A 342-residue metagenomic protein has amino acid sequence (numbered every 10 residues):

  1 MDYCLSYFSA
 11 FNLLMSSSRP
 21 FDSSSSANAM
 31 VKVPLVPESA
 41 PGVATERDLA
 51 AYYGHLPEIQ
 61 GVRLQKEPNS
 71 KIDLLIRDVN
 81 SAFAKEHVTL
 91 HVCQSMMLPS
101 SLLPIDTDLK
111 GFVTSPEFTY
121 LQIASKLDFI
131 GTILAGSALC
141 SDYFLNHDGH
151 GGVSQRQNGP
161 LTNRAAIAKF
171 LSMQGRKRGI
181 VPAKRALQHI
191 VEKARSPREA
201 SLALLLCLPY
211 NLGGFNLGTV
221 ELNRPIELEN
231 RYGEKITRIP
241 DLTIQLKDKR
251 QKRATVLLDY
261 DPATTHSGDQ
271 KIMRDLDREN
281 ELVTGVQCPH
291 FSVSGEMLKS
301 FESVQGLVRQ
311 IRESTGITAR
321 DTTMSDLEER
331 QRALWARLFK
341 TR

Functional and structural regions predicted by a protein language model:
M1-R178, L334-R342: Short gly/ser-rich loop at a beta-strand->alpha-helix junction or flexible surface loop bordering the NTP-binding
Q157-R342: Surface segments flanking catalytic/ligand-binding clefts of nucleic-acid enzymes
